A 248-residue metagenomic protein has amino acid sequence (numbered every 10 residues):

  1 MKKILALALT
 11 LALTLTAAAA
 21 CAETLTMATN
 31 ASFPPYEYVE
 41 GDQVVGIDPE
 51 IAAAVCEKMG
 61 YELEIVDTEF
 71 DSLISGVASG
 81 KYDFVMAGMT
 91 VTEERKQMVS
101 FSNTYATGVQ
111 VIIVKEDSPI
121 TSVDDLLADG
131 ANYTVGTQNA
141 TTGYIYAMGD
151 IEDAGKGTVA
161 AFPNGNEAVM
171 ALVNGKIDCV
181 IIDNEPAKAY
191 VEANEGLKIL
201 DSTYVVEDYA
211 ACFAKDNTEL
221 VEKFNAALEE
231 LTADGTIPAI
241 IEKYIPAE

Functional and structural regions predicted by a protein language model:
E23-G88: Extracytoplasmic small-molecule ligand-binding "clamshell" domains of the periplasmic binding protein/Venus flytrap
A31, T107-V114, N184, K188-E229 (+1 more regions): Periplasmic-binding protein-like
P49, E64-V77, T121, V159-N174 (+1 more regions): Short helix-initiation/N-cap motifs at beta->coil->alpha
Y61-E62, A78-A87, A131-T134, N164 (+2 more regions): Alpha-to-beta junction loops
E62-E64, T142-A160, E195-D201, A226-E248: Ligand-binding clefts/hinges and TM-proximal coupling segments of bilobed small-molecule sensing domains
S72, M89-Q97, I145-G149, A171-N174 (+1 more regions): A ligand-binding cleft/hinge motif common to bilobed small-molecule-binding domains
I74-G88, K96-V109, L197-L200: Short beta-strand-centered segments that line the small-molecule binding cleft or hinge of alpha/beta clamshell
V114-T134: Flexible hinge/capping segments at coil-to-helix
